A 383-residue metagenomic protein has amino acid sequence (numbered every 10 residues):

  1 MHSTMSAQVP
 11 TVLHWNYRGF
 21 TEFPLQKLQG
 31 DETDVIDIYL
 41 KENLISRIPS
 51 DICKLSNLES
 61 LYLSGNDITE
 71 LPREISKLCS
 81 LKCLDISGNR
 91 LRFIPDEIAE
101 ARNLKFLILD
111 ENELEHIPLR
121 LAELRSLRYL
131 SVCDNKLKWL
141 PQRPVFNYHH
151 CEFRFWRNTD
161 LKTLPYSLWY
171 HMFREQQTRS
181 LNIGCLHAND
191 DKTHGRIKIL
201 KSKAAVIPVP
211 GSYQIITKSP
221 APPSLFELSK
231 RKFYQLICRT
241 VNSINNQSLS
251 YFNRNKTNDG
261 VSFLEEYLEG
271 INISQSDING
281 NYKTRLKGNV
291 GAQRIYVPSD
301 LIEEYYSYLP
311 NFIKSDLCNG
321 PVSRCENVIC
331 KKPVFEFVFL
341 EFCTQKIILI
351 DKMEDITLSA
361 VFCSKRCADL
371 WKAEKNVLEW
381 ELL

Functional and structural regions predicted by a protein language model:
S6-S60: LRR N-terminal entry segment and analogous cap-like coil->beta motifs
L13, I36-L40, E59-L63, L81-I86 (+3 more regions): Conserved hydrophobic beta-strand positions in leucine-rich repeat
R18, N43, N66, N89 (+3 more regions): Consensus "Asn ladder" position of solenoid repeat domains
F23-L28, I48-D51, L71-E74, I94-E97 (+3 more regions): The feature encodes a structural signal of leucine-rich repeats
Q29-D34, C53-N57, S76-L81, A99-L104 (+3 more regions): Leucine-rich repeat
K41, S46, D51-K54, Y62-K77 (+2 more regions): Alpha-helical adaptor scaffolds
F106, D110-G291: Leucine-rich repeat domain C-terminal region
A221-L383: Cys/His-clustered metal-coordination modules, chiefly Zn-binding fingers
